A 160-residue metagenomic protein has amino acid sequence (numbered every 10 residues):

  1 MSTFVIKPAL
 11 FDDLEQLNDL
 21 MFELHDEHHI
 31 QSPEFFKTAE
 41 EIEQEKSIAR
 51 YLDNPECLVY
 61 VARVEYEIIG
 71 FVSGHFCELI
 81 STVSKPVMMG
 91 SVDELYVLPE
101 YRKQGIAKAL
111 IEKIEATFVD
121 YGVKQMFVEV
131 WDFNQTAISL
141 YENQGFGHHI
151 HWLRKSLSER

Functional and structural regions predicted by a protein language model:
V5-D19: A short beta-loop-alpha structural element at the N-terminal edge of CoA-dependent acyl/N-acetyltransferase catalytic
D26-S47: Conserved GNAT-fold acetyl-CoA-binding loop/helix
K46-V61, S91: A short helix-loop-beta-strand connector motif used in the catalytic cores of GNAT acetyltransferases and, in some
V61, E67-F76, S91, Y96: Conserved beta-strand in the GNAT
L79-V92, R102, H149-I150: A conserved beta-turn-beta hairpin within the catalytic core of GNAT-like acetyltransferases that forms part
Y101, G105-K113: Conserved acetyl-CoA pyrophosphate-binding loop and the N-cap/start of the following alpha-helix in GNAT-like
K108, D120, D132-I150, K155: Conserved active-site alpha-helix within GNAT-family acetyltransferase domains
V119-E129: Conserved GNAT acetyl-CoA-binding A-motif
